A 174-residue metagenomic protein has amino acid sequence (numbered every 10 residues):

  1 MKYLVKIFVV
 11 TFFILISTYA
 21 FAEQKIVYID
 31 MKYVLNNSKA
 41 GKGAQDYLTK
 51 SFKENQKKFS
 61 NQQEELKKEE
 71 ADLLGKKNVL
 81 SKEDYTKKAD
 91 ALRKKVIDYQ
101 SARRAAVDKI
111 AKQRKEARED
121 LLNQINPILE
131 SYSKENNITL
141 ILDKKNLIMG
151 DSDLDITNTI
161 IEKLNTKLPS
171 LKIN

Functional and structural regions predicted by a protein language model:
M1-F8: Bacterial N-terminal signal peptides that target proteins for export
I16-A22: Sec/Tat signal peptide C-region and signal peptidase I cleavage site
E23-L147, K167-N174: Amphipathic alpha-helical segments
G150: Conserved phosphate/pyrophosphate-binding and hydrolysis machinery centered on Walker-type P-loop NTPases, extending
